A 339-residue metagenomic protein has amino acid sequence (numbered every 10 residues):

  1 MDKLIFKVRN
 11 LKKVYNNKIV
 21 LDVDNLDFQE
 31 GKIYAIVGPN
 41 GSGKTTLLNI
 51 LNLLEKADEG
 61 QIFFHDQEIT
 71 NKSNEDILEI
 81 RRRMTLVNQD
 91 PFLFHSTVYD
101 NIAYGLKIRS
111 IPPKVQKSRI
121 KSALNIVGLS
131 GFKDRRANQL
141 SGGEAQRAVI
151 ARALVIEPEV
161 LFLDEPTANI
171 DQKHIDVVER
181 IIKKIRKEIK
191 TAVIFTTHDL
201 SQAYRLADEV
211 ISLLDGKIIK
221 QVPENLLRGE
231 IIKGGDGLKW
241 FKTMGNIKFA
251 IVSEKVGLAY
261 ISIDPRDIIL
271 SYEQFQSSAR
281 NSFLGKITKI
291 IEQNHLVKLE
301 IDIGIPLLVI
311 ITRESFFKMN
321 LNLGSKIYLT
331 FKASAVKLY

Functional and structural regions predicted by a protein language model:
V37-P39: The feature captures the beta-strand-to-loop junction immediately N-terminal to the Walker
N52: Helix-to-loop junction immediately C-terminal to a conserved catalytic motif
G60-N71, I80: Conserved ABC transporter NBD signature motif
K107, K114-F132: Conserved ABC ATPase "signature" region
R136-L140, E144: Conserved ABC ATPase signature
L161-E165: Catalytic Walker B motif of ABC-type/P-loop ATPase nucleotide-binding domains
M244-I290, E314-Y339: Glycine/charge-rich catalytic "coupling/switch" loops of P-loop NTPases
